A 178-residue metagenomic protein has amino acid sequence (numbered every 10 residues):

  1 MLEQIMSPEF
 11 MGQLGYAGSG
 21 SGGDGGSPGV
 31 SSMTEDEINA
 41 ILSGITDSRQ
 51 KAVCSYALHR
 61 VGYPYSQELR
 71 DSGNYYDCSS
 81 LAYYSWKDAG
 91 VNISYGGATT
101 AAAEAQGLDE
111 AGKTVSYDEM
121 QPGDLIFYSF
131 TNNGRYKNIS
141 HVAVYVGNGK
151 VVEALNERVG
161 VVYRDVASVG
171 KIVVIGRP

Functional and structural regions predicted by a protein language model:
M1-P64, V169-P178: Intrinsically disordered, low-complexity, Pro/Ser/Thr/Asn/Gly/Ala-rich spacer/linker segments adjacent to signal
S43-Q50, N74-S79, E119, Y136-I139: Solvent-exposed, acidic/flexible segments
S55-L58, Y83, K87, E153: Generic alpha-helical structural context detector
Y63-P122, K171: Catalytic cysteine-centered active-site loop
L69, F130-N132: Short, well-ordered turn and helix-capping elements at secondary-structure junctions
A98, D109-D118, N132-P178: Aromatic- and glycine-rich peptidoglycan recognition patches
L125-F127, V144: Hydrophobic beta-strand signal
